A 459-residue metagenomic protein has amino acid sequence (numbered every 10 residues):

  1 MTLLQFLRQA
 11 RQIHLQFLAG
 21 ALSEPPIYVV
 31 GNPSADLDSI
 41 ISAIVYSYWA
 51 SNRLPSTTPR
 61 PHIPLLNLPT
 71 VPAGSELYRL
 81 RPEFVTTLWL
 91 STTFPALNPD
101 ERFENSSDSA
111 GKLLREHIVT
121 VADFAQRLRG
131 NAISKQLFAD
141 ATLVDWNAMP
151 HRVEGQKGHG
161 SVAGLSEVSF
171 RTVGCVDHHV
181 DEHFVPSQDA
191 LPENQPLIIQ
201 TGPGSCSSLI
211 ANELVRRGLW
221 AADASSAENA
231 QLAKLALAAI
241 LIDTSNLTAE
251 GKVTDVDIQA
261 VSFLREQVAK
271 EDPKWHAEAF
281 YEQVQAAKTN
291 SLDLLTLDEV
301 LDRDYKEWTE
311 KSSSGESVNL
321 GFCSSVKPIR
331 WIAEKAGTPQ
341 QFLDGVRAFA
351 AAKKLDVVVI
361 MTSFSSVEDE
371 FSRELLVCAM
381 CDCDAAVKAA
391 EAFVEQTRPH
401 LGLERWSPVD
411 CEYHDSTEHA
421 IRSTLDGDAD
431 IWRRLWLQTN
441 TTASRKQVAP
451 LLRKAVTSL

Functional and structural regions predicted by a protein language model:
M1-L459: Replace "Mg2+/Mn2+-dependent" with "divalent metal-dependent
